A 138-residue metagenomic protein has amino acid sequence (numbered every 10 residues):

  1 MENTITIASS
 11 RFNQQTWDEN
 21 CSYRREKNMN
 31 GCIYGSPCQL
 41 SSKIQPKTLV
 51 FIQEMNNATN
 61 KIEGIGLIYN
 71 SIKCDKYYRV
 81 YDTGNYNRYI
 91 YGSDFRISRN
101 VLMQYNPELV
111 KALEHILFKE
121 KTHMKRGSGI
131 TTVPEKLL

Functional and structural regions predicted by a protein language model:
M1-I44, V133: Compositionally biased, charged N-terminal/linker segments
E2-I7, T48-F51, I65: Beta-sheet entry/capping signal
R11-N13, Q53, Y69: Structured loops at beta-to-helix junctions and adjacent beta-edge loops in soluble globular domains
L40-E54: Short coil-to-beta transition motif at edge beta-strands of beta-rich domains
Q45, N60-E63: Short glycine/proline-enriched turns and hinge-like loops at secondary-structure junctions
E54-N60: Short, charged beta-turn/beta-strand-edge "cap" motif at the junction between a beta-strand and an adjacent loop
I62-I72: Short beta-strand-centered aromatic/proline hotspots
K76-L138: Contiguous surface segments at macromolecular interaction interfaces
